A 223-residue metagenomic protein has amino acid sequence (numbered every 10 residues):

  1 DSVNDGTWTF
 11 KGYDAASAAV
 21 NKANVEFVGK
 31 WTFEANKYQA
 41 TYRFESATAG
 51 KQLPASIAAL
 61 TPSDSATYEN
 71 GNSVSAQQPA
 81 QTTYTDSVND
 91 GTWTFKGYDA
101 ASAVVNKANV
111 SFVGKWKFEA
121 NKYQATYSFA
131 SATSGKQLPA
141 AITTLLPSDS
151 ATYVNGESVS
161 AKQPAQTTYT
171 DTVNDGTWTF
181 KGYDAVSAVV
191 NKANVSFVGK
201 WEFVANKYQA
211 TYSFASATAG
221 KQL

Functional and structural regions predicted by a protein language model:
D1-A19, N72-V104, G156-V189, F203-N206 (+2 more regions): Surface-exposed interfaces of beta-sheet-rich extracellular modules
G6-W8, G29-W31, P62, G91-W93 (+4 more regions): A generic structural signal for ordered secondary structure
K11, V25-V28, E34, T41 (+12 more regions): Intrinsically disordered and other compositionally biased segments
S17-Y42, V104-Y127, V189-Y212: Conserved "repeat-terminator" motif of extracellular CCP/Sushi domains
N21-N24, Y38-Q39, Q52, Q78-Q81 (+8 more regions): Intrinsically disordered, low-complexity repeat/linker tracts enriched for polar/charged residues
N36, A47-A49, N89, N121 (+4 more regions): Generic "edge-of-domain/loop-turn" microfeature
T41-Y68, A103, T126-Y153, A188 (+1 more regions): Short, solvent-exposed loop/edge segments of extracellular or virion-exposed proteins
